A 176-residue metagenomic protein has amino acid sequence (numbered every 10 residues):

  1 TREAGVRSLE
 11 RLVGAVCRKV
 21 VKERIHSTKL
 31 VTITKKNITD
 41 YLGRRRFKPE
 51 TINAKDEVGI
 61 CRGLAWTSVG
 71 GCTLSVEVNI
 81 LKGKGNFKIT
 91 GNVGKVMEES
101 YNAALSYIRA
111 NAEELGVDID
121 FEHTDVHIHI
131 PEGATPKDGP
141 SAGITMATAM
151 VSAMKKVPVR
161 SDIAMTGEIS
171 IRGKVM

Functional and structural regions predicted by a protein language model:
T1-R7: A short helix-loop-helix "switch/interaction" segment in the helical subdomain of ASCE P-loop NTPases
R2, A15-K19, R44: A short structural micro-motif
R7-I25: C-terminal helical "lid" of AAA+/P-loop NTPase domains
V20-T32, K36-I38: N-terminal presequences and immediately downstream first alpha-helices
K29-K35, K48-R62, V69-M176: Peripheral, non-AAA+ core regions of ATP-driven protein-machinery
T39-G43, F47: Internal nucleotide-binding/catalytic subdomain
